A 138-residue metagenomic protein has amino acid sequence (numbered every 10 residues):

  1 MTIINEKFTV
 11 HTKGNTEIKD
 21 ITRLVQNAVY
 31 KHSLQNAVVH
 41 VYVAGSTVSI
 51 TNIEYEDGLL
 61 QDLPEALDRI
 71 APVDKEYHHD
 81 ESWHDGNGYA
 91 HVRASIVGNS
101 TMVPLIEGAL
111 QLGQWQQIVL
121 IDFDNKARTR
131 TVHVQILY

Functional and structural regions predicted by a protein language model:
M1-Y138: Active-site histidine-anchored catalytic micro-motif
